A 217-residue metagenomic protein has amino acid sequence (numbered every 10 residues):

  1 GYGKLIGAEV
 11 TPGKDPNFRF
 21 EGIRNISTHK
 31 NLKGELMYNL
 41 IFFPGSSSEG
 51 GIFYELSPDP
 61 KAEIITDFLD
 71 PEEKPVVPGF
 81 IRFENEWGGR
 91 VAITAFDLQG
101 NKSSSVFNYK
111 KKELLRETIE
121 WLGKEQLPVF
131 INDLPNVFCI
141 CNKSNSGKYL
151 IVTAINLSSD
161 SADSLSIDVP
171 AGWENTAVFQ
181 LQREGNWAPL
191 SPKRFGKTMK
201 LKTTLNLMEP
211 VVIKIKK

Functional and structural regions predicted by a protein language model:
G1-P75, S146-K148: An acidic, glycine-rich "communication" segment
I65-R82, K193-M199: Short acidic, Pro/Gly- and aromatic-enriched capping/linker segments at domain boundaries
F68-L69, K74-G79, K102-F107, D163-S166: Short conserved micro-motifs at the rims of enzyme active sites and ligand-binding pockets
D70-P71, E86, D97-N101, L157-S159: Short, solvent-exposed loop/turn segments at secondary-structure junctions
P78-A92, L134-W173, V211: Carbohydrate-binding surface patches
V91-I131: Catalytic cores of secreted or luminal carbohydrate-active enzymes
D168-W187: Solvent-exposed beta-hairpin/edge-strand motifs
R194-K217: C-terminal beta-strand-rich structural cap/linker in extracellular carbohydrate-active enzymes
